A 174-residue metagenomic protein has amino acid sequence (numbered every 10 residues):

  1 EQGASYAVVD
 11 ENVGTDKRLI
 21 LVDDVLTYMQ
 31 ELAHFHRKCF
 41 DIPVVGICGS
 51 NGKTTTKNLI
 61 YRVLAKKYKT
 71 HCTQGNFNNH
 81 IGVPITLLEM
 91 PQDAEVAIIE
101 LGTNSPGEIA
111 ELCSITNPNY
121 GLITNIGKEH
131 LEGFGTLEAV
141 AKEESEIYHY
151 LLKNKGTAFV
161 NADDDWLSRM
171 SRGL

Functional and structural regions predicted by a protein language model:
E1-E31: N-terminal leader/targeting and accessory segments in enzymes
T15, T27-A162, W166-L174: Phosphate-binding loop of NTP-binding sites
